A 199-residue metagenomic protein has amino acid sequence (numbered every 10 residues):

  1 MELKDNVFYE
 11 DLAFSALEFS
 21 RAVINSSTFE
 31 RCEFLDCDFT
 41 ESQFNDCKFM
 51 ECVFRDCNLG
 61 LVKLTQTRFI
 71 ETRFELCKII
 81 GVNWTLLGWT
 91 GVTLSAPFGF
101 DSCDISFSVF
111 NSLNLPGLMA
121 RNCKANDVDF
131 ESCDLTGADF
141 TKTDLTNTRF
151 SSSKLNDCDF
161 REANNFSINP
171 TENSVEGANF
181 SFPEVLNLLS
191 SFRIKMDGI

Functional and structural regions predicted by a protein language model:
M1-I199: Tandem repeat scaffolds
